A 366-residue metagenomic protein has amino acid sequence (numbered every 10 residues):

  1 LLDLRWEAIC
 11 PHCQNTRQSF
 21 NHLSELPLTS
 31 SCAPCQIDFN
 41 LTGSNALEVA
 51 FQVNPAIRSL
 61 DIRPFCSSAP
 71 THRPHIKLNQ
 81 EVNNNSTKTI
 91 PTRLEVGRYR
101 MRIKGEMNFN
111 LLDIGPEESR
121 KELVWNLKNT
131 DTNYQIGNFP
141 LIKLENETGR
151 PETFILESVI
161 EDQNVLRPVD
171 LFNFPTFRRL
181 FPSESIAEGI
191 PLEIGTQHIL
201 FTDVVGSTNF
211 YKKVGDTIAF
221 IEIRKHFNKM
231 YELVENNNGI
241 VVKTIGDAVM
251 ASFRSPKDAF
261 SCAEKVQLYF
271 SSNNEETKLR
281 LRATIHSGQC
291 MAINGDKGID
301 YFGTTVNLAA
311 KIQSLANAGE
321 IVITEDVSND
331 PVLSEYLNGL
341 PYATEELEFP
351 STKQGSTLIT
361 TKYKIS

Functional and structural regions predicted by a protein language model:
L2-S67: Cys/His-rich short segments
N40-S119: Long, charge-rich boundary regions
N84, I90, M101-G105, N129-E157: Asparagine-centered strand-capping/turn motif at beta-strand->loop junctions
E106-F109, G319, E325-S366: Intrinsically disordered, glycine/charged-rich C-terminal tails and inter-domain linkers that flank nucleotidyl cyclase
I136, K143-G195: Regulatory cytosolic signal-relay segments
E184, E188-C262, Y269: Catalytic NTP-binding/metal-coordinating core of nucleotidyl cyclase/transferase enzymes
P191, N237-T244, Y269-H286, Y301 (+1 more regions): Catalytic core regions of nucleotide second-messenger enzymes
S252-D258, A283-I299, A318: Catalytic strand-loop-helix junctions within cyclic-nucleotide turnover domains
